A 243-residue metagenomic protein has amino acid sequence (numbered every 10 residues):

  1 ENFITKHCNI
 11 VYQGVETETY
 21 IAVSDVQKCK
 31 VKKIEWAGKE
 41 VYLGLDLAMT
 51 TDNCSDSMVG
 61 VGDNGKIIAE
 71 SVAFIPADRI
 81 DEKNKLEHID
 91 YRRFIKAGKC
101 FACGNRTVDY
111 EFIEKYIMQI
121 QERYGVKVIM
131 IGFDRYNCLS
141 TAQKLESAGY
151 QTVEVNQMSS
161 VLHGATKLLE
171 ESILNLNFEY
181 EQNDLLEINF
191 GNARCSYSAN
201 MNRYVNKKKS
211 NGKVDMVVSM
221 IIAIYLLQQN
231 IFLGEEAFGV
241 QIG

Functional and structural regions predicted by a protein language model:
E1-Q157, H163, K167, Y180 (+1 more regions): RNase H-like, metal-dependent nuclease domains and their acidic two-metal-ion catalytic environment used
T166-N175: Short, surface-exposed amphipathic charged segments that create phosphate/polyanion-binding patches used for binding
